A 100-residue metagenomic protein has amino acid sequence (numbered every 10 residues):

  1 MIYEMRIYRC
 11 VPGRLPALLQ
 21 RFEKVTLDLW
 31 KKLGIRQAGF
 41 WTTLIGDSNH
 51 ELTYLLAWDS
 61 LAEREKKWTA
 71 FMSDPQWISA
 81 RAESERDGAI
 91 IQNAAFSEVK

Functional and structural regions predicted by a protein language model:
Y3-E4, R14-P16, T26-L29, L61-R64 (+1 more regions): Short loop/beta submotifs within extracellular cysteine-rich repeat domains
Y3-R9, G39-M72: Short, well-ordered beta-strand segments in beta-rich or mixed alpha/beta enzyme and ligand-binding folds
Y8-V11, P16, K66, E83 (+1 more regions): Small/flexible residues
P12, W58-S60, E98-K100: Non-catalytic surface loops within mature trypsin-like serine protease
R14-F40, M72: Short amphipathic alpha-helical segments
Q20, V25-L27, L52-A57, G88 (+1 more regions): General N-terminal targeting signals
F22, W68, R81: Short, flexible helix/strand-to-coil boundary loops that buttress conserved ligand/catalytic motifs in alpha/beta
L33-H50, Q76-K100: Glycine-rich beta-strand-turn "strand-cap" elements at beta-sheet edges
